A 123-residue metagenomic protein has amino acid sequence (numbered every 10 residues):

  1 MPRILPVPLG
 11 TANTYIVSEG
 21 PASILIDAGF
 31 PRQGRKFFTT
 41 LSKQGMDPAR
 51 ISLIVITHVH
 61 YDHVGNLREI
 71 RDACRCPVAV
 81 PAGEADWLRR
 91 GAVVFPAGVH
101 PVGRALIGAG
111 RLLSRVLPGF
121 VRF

Functional and structural regions predicted by a protein language model:
M1-Q44: Conserved beta-strand hairpin/beta-sheet module of binuclear metal-dependent hydrolase folds, prominently
Y15, G34, G65, L88-G91: Active-site-proximal flexible loops/turns
Y15, I24, D62, A85-D86: Glycine-centered loop/turn positions within well-structured domains that cap or flank conserved ligand/cofactor-binding
I24-D27, K43-M46, R75, A97-H100: Short, low-complexity, polar/charged sequence segments that are solvent-exposed and flexible
F30, G83-D86: Short, acidic/turn-prone active-site loops that include or flank metal/cofactor- and phosphate-binding residues
R35-V80, E84: Active-site metal-binding motif and surrounding structural segment of the metallo-beta-lactamase
A85-F123: Metallo-beta-lactamase
